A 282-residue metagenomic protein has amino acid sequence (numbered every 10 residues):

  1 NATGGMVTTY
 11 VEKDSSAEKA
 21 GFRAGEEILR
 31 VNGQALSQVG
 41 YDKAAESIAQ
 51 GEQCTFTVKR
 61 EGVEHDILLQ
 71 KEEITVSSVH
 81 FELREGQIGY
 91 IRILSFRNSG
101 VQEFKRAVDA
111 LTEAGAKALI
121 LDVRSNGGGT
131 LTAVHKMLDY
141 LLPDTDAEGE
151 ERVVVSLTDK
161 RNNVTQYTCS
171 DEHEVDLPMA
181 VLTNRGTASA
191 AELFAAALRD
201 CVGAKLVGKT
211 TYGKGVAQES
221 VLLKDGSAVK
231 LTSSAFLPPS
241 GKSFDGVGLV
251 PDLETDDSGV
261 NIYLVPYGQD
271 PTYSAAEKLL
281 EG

Functional and structural regions predicted by a protein language model:
N1-R30, Q34-V39, R97-V101, S234: PDZ/PDZ-like domain segments forming the peptide/carboxylate-binding groove, activating on the N-terminal beta-strands
A17, G25-I28, F56, I91 (+4 more regions): Terminal peptide-recognition signature
E18, F22-K59, K105, A133 (+2 more regions): PDZ domains, with a preference for the canonical peptide-binding region formed by the helix
E27-N32, R92, L111-G127: Short acidic catalytic loops
D42-R84, S156-L157, N163, S233: PDZ-domain C-terminal substructure recognizer with occasional recognition of PDZ-binding tails
T75-V79, G128-S189, V216-L222, L237: Gly/Ser/Thr-rich loop/hinge elements
L83-G100: STAS-typified acidic loop motif
R97-K117: A short, well-ordered alpha-helical element
